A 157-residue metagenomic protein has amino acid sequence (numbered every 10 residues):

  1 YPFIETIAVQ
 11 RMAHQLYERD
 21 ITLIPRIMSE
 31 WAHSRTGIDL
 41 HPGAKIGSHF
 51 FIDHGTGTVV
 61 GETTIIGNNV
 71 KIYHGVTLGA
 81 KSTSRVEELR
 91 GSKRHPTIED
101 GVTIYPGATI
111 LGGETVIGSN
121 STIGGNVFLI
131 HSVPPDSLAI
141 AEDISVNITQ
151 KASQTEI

Functional and structural regions predicted by a protein language model:
Y1-E30, Q154-I157: Terminal amphipathic alpha-helical/low-complexity segments used for targeting or macromolecular assembly
H33: Hydrophobic, aromatic-rich cap/lid helix
T36, H41-P42, G47-S48, D53-E62 (+11 more regions): Left-handed beta-helix
E87-R94: Regulatory activation segment
